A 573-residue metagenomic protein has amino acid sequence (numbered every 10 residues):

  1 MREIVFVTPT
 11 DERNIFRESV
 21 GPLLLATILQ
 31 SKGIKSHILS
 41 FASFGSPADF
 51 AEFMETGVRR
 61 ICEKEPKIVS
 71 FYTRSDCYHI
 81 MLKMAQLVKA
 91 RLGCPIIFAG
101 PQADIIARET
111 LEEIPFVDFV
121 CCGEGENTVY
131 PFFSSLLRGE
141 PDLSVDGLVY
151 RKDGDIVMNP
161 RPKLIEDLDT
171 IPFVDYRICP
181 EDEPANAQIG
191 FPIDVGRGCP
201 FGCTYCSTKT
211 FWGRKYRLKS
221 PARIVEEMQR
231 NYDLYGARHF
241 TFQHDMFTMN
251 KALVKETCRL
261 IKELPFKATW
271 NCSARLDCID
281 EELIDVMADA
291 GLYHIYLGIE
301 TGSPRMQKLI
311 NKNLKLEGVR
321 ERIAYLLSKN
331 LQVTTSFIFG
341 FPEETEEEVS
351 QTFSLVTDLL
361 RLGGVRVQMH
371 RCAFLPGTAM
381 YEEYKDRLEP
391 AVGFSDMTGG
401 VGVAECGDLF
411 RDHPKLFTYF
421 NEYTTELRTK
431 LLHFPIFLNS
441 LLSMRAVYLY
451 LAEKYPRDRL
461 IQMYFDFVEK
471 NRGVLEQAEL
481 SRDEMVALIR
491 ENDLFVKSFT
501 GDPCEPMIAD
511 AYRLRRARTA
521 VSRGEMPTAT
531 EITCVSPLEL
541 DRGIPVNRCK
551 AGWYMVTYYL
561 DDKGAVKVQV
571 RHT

Functional and structural regions predicted by a protein language model:
E3, K67-I68, F119, H239-T241: Structural motif
I4-N14, V149-K152, E347-V496: C-terminal accessory regions of radical SAM enzymes
T8, I38-G45, Y72, T210 (+2 more regions): Residue-level recognition of beta-strand->loop/alpha-helix junctions
D11-V20, T73-Y78: A short, glycine/small-residue-rich beta-strand->loop->alpha-helix junction that serves as a flexible
I28, H37-L164, G377: Glycine-rich beta-alpha loop elements in corrinoid/cobalamin-binding modules across cobalamin-dependent enzymes
T110-N127, D289-H294, S354-M369: Structural recognition of alpha->loop->beta junctions
D169-T334, F339-F341, S354: Radical SAM [4Fe-4S] cluster-binding motif and immediate context
R482-H572: Acidic, low-complexity/disordered tracts enriched in E/D and polar residues
